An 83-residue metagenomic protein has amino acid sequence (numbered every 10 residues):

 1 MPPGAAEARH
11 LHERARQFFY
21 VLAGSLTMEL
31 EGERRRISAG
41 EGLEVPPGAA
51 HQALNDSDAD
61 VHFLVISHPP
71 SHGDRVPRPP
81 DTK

Functional and structural regions predicted by a protein language model:
M1-A5, S25, P69-H72: Short, charged/polar surface micro-motifs in flexible loops or helix N-caps
M1-H12, P47: Conserved short histidine dyad/triad with adjacent acidic residue
G4-A8, L30, D74: A short, acidic/glycine-rich surface segment
A8-R9, M28-E29, V45, H51-S57: Short beta-strand His + acidic residue motifs that chelate non-heme Fe in jelly-roll/DSBH and cupin folds
R14-R16, Y20-L26, E31: Glycine- and acidic-residue-biased ligand/ion/polar-headgroup-sensing regions
S25-T27, R34, A50, D60: Structural motif
G32-G48: Short acidic-glycine-tyrosine-enriched beta hairpin
Q52-K83: Double-stranded beta-helix
